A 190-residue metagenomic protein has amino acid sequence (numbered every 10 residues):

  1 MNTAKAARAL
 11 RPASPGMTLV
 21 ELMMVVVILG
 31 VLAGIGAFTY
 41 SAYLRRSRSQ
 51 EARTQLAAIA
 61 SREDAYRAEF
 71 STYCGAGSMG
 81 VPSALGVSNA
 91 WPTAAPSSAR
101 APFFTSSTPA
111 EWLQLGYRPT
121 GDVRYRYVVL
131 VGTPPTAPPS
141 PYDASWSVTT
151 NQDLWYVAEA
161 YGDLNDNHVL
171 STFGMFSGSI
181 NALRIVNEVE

Functional and structural regions predicted by a protein language model:
M1-L19: N-terminal leader/signal peptides at the extreme start of proteins
A13-L44: N-terminal single-pass transmembrane signal-anchor helix
R45-L56: Membrane-proximal amphipathic alpha-helices that sit immediately adjacent to an N-terminal transmembrane/signal-anchor
R53-T54, E63-Y117: Short, glycine/small-hydrophobic-rich surface segments
L113-G116, V123-R126, A144, T149: Polar/charged low-complexity regulatory segments
V131-W155: Acidic, glycine-rich flexible loop segments
D163-L170: Acidic, glycine-anchored loop motifs typical of Ca2+
L170-E190: Low-complexity, S/T/G/P-rich flexible repeat/linker segments used as non-globular hinges and stalks within
